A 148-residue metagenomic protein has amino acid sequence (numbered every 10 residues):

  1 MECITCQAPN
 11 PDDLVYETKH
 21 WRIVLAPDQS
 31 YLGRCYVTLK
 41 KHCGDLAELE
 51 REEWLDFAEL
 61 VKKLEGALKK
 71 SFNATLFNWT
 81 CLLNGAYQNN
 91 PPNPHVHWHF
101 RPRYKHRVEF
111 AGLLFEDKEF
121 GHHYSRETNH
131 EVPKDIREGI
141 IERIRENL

Functional and structural regions predicted by a protein language model:
M1-L148: HIT superfamily nucleotide-processing domains
